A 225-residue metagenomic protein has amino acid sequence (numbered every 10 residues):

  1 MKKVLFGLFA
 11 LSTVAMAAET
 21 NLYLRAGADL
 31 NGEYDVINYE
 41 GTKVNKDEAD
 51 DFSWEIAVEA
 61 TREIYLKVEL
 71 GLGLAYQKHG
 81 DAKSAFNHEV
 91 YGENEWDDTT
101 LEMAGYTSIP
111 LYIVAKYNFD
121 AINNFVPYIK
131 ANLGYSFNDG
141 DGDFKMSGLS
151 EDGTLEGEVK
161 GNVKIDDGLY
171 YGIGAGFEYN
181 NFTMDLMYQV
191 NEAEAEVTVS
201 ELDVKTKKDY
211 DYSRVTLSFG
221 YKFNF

Functional and structural regions predicted by a protein language model:
M1-N21, F225: Cleavable N-terminal export/targeting peptides
A17-R62, G140, R214-T216, K222-N224: Short glycine/proline- and aromatic-enriched beta-strand/turn motifs that initiate or cap beta-hairpins
A18-T20, E63-K67, D120-N124, Y179-F182 (+2 more regions): Outer-membrane beta-barrel channels and translocator barrels
L22-A26, L70-L74, I113-A115, I129-L133 (+3 more regions): Membrane-embedded beta-strand positions of outer-membrane beta-barrel proteins
A26-Y34, L74-G80, T107-I109, F119 (+4 more regions): Transmembrane beta-strands of outer-membrane beta-barrel pores
E33-I37, H79-K83, Y171-F225: Predominantly the C-terminal beta-signal and adjacent terminal strand-loop region of outer-membrane beta-barrel
Y34-K43, A82-E95, D139-E156, E194-V204: Outer-membrane beta-barrel translocator domains and adjoining extracellular loop/strand segments of Gram-negative
D50-I56, G105-L111, F125, I165-Y171 (+2 more regions): Residues that define the transmembrane beta-barrel architecture of outer-membrane proteins
